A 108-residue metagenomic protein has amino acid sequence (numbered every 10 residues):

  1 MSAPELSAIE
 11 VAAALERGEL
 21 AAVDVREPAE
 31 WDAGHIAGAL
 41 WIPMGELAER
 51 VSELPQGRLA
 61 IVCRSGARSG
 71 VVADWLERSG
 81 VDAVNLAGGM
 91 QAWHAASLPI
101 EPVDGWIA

Functional and structural regions predicted by a protein language model:
M1-A21, E27-L59, A67-A108: Rhodanese-like catalytic fold shared by cysteine-dependent sulfurtransferases and DSP/PTP-type phosphatases
V62: Short, surface-exposed ligand- or partner-binding patches at beta-edge/loop junctions that are enriched in aromatics
